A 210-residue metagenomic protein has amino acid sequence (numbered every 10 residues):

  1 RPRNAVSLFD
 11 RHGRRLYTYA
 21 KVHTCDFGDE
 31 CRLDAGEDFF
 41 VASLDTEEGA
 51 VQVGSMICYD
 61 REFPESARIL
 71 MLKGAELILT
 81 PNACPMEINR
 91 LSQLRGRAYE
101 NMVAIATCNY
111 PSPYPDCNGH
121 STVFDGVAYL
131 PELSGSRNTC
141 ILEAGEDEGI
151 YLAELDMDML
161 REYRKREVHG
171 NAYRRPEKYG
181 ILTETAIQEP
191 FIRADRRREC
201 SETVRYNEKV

Functional and structural regions predicted by a protein language model:
R1-E76, N82, N89-G96, C117: Active-site catalytic loop in hydrolytic enzyme cores
V6, D29-C31, T46, A50 (+6 more regions): Short, well-ordered helical secondary-structure segments
F9, Y17, F27, F39-F40 (+8 more regions): Phenylalanine-focused residue identity feature
R11-R14, K21, V103, D158 (+1 more regions): Generic secondary-structure signature for well-ordered alpha-helical cores
T18, T24, T46, T80 (+5 more regions): Residue-identity detector for threonine
R61-L152: CN hydrolase (nitrilase-like) catalytic-core segments centered on the catalytic cysteine and neighboring Lys/Glu
P111-V210: C-terminal beta-strand edge segments of enzyme domains
